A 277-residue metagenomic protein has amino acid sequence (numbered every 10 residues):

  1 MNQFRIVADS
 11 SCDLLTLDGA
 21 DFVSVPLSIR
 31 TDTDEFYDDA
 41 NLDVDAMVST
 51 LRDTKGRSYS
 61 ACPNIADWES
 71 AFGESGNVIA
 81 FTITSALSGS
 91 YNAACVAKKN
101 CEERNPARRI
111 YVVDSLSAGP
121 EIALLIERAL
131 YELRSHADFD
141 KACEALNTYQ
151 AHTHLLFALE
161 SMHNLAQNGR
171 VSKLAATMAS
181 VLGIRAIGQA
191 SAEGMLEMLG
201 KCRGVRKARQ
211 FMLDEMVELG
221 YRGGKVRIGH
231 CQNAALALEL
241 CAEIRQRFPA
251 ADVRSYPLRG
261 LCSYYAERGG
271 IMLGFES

Functional and structural regions predicted by a protein language model:
N2-Q3, S11-S28, T33-D34, L87-S90 (+3 more regions): Mixed-charge interfacial surface used for oligomerization/domain docking and macromolecular partner engagement
V7: Generic enzyme active-site microenvironment
D34-E103: Class I S-adenosyl-L-methionine
T82, Y111-V112: A glycine-rich beta-strand to alpha-helix segment that forms a phosphate/ribose-binding loop at ligand/cofactor sites
P106: Rossmann-fold dehydrogenase core element
